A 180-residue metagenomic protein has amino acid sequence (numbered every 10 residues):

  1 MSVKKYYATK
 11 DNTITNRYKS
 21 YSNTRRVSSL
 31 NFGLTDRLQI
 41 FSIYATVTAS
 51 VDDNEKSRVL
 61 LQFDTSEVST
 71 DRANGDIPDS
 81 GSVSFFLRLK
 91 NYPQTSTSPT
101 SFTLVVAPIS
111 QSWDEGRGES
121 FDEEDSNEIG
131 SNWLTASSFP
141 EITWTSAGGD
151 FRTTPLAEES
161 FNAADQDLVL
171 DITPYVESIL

Functional and structural regions predicted by a protein language model:
M1-D71: Flexible, small-residue-rich N-terminal segments that precede or flank a structured functional core
M1-Y21, R88, E159-N162, D167-L180: Proprotein-processing/basic-patch segments
Y7-T9, F41-T48, D64-S66, R88-K90 (+5 more regions): A structural detector for beta-sheet-dominated domains
D53-R58, P78-S80, P99, A163: Short, surface-exposed loop/turn motifs at beta-strand boundaries within globular domains
V59-L61, V83-L87, L104, L168: Hydrophobic residues positioned within well-ordered beta-strands of beta-sheet architectures
F63, G75-Q94: A short beta-strand element within beta-rich, extracytoplasmic domains of secreted/secretory-pathway proteins
S69-G81, E177-L180: Short glycine/proline/serine/threonine-rich loop/turn segments at secondary-structure transition edges
P93-E177: Beta-strand-rich interaction/scaffold domains
